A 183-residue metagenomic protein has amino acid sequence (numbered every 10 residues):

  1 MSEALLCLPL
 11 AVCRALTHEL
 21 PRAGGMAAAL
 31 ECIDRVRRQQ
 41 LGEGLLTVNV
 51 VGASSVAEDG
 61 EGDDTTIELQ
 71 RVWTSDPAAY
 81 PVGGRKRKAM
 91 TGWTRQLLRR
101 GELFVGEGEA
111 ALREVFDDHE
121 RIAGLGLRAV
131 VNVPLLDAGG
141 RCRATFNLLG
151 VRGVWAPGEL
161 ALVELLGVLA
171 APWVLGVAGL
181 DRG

Functional and structural regions predicted by a protein language model:
S2-A4, V12-R14, G150-G183: Juxtadomain coupling helices with adjacent low-complexity linkers
E3-A4, L10-A27: Short regulatory/linker helices and ligand/cofactor-binding micro-motifs at input modules
T17-P21, I33-G42, V50: Short regulatory alpha-helical segment in sensory/regulatory domains of signaling proteins that mediates
L45-T47, H119, N132, T145: Short hydrophobic/aromatic beta-strand element in the GNAT-like acyltransferase core that lines or flanks the acyl-donor
V48-P81: GAF sensory/regulatory domain recognition with acknowledged cross-activation on helical regulatory dimers
D64, T74-E114, A123: Regulatory sensory and allosteric helical modules in signal-transduction proteins and certain transcription factors
A129-L136: A short, aliphatic-rich beta-strand micro-motif
L136-G150: Sensory-domain boundary capping and coupling elements
